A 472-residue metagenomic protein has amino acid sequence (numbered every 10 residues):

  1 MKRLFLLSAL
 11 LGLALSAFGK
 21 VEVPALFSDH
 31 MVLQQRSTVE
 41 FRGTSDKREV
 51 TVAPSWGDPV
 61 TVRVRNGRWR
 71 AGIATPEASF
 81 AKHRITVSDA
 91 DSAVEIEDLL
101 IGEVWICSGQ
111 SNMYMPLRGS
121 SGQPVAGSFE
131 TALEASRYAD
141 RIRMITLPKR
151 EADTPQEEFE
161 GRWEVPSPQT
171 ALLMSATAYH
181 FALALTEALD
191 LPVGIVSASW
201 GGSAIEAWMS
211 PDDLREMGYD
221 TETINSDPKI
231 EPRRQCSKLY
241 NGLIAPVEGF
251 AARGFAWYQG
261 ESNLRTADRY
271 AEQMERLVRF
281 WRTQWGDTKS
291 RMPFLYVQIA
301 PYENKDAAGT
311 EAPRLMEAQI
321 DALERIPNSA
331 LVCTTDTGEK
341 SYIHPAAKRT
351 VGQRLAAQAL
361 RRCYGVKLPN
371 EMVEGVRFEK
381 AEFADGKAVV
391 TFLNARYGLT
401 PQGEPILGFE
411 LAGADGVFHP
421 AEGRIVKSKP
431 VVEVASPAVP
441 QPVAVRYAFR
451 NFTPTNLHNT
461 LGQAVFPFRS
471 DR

Functional and structural regions predicted by a protein language model:
M1-L4: Positively charged n-region of N-terminal signal peptides that target proteins for export
L6-S8: Sec-dependent N-terminal signal peptides
L10-F18: Hydrophobic h-region of N-terminal signal peptides that target proteins for export in Gram-negative bacteria
K20-R472: Cell-envelope and extracellular/periplasmic
